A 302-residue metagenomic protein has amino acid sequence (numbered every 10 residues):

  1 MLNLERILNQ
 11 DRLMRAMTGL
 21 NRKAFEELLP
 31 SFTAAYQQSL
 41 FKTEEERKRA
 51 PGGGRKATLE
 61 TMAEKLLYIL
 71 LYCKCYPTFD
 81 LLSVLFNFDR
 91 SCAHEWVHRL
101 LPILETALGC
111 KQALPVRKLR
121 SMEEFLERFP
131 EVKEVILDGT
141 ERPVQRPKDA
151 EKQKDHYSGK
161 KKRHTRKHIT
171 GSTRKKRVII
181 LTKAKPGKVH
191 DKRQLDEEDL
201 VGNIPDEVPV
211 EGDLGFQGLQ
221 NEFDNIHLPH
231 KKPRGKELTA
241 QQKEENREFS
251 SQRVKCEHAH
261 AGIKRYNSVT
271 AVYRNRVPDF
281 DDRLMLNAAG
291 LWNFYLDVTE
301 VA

Functional and structural regions predicted by a protein language model:
M1-A57, E300: Charged, often Cys/His-bearing segments associated with DNA-binding zinc-finger transcription factors
T18, T58, Y72, S83: Short, charged/polar micro-motifs that form catalytic or ligand-binding hotspots
N21, T61, L238-Q241: Ser/Thr-centered flexible coil motifs
G54-A57, L66-I69, S121-E124, K167-H168: Short, charged beta->alpha transition segments
T61-C75: Short, amphipathic alpha-helical "recognition" segments used to contact nucleic acids or chromatin
C73-T78, F86: A short, glycine-centered helix-capping/turn motif at helix boundaries that positions DNA-contacting or catalytic
L81-A302: Short, well-ordered secondary-structure "scaffold" segments embedded in the functional core of diverse domains
